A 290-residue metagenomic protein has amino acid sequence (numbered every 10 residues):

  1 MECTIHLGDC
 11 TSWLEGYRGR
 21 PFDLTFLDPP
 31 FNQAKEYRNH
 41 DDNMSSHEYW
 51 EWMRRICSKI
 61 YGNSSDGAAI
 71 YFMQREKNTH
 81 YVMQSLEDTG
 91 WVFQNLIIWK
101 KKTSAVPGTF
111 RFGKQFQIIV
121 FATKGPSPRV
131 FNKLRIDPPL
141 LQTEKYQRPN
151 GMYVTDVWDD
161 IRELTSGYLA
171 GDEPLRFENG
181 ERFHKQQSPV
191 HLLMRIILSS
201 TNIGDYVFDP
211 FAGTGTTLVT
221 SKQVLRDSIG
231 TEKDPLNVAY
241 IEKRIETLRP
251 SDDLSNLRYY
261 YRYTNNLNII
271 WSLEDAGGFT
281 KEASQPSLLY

Functional and structural regions predicted by a protein language model:
M1-T103, F110, N150-Y290: S-adenosyl-L-methionine-dependent nucleic acid methyltransferase catalytic domains
G108-P174: Non-catalytic substrate-recognition/targeting regions of SAM-dependent transferases
